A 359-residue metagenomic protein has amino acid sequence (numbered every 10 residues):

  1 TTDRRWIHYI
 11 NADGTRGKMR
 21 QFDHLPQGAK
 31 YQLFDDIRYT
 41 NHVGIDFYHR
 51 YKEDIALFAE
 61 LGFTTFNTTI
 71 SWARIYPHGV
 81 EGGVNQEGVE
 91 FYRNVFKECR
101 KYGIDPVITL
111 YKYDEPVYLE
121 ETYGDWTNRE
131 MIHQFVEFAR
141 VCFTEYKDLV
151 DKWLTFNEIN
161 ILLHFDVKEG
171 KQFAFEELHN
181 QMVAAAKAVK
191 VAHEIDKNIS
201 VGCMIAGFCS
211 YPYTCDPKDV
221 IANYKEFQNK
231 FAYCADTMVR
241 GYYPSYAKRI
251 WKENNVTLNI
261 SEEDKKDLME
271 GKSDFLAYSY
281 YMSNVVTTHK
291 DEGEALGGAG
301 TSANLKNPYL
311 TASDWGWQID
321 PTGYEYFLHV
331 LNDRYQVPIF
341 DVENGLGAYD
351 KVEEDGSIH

Functional and structural regions predicted by a protein language model:
T1-D35, H78-V80, V89-I358: Active-site region of glycoside hydrolase catalytic domains
D36-R50, D125-E130: Active-site mouth loops of central-metabolism enzymes
D46, R50-S71, E270-L276: Catalytic domains of carbohydrate-active enzymes, especially glycoside hydrolases
L61-G88, I108: Aromatic-lined carbohydrate-binding/catalytic grooves of carbohydrate-active enzymes
